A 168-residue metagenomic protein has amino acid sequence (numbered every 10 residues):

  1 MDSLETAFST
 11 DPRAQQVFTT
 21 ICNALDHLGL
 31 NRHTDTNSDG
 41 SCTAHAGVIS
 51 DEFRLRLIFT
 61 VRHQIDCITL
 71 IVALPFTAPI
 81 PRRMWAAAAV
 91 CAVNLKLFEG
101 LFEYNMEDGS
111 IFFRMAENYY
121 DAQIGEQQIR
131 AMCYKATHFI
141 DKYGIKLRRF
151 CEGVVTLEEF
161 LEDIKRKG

Functional and structural regions predicted by a protein language model:
M1-R56: Charge-rich, low-complexity N-terminal segments
D35-N37, T60-R62, N105: Short beta-strand micro-motifs enriched in acidic
G47-R83: Long, continuous compositionally biased terminal/linker segments
A73-S110: Short, internal acidic amphipathic alpha-helical interface segments that mediate docking to partner proteins
R83, A89, E117, Q123 (+1 more regions): Long, contiguous binding/interaction regions
F98-L101, Y143-V155: Long, hydrophobic, amphipathic alpha-helical segments used as structural scaffolds
R148-G168: Short, highly charged C-terminal tails/helix-capping segments
